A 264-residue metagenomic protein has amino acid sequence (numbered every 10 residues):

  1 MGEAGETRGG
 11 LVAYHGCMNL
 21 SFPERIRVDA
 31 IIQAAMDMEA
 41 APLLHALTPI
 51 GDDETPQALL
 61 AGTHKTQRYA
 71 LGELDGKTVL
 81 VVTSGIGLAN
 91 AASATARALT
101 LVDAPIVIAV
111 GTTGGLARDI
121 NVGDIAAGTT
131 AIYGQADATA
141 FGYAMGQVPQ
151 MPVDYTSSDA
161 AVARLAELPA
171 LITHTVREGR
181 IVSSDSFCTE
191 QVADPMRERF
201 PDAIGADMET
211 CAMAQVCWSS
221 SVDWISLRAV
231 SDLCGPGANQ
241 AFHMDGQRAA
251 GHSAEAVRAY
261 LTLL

Functional and structural regions predicted by a protein language model:
N19-S93: N-terminal short beta-loop-beta anion/metal-coordinating cradle
A94-V102: Short, well-structured alpha-helical segments in soluble
A104-I108: Proline-aspartate-enriched helix->loop->beta-strand connector
L116-F200: Mid-sequence, gly/pro-rich, charge-dense loop/helix-turn segments that line enzyme active sites
S186-N239: A C-terminal functional module that forms or caps the active site or interfaces directly with catalytic machinery
G235-L264: His/Asp/Glu-rich mid-to-C-terminal helical/loop segments that flank catalytic regions of hydrolases
